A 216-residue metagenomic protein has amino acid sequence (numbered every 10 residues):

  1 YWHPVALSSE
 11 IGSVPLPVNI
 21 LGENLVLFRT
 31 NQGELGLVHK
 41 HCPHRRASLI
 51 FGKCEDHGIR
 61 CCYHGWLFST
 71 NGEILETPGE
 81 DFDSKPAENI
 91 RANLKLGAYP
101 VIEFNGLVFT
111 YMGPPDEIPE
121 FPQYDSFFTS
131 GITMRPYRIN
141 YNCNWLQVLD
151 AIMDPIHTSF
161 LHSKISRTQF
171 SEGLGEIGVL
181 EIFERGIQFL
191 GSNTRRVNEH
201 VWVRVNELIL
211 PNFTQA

Functional and structural regions predicted by a protein language model:
A6-M134, N212: Rieske [2Fe-2S] iron-sulfur-binding domain
E34, F109, P115-A216: C-terminal catalytic domain of Rieske-type non-heme iron oxygenases
